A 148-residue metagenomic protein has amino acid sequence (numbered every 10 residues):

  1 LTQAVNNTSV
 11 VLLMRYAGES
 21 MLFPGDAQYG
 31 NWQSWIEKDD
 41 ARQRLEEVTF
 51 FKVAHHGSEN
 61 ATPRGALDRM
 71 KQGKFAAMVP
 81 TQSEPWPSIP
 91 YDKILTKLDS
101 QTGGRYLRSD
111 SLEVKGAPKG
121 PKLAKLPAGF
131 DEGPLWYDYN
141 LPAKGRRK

Functional and structural regions predicted by a protein language model:
L1-F50, G116-K148: Core dinuclear metal-dependent hydrolase active-site scaffold
N6, D26-Y29, G57-A61, S88 (+1 more regions): Conserved structured core elements
L12, W32, F51-V53, G57 (+4 more regions): Generic structural hydrophobic/aromatic packing signal, biased to beta-strands
M21-A27, E47-N60, A77-Q82, R108-D110: Active-site neighborhood of phospho(di)ester-bond hydrolases with catalytic His/Asp-centered motifs
I36-Q43, R64-Q72: Short, basic/hydrophobic alpha-helical segments
A61-K71, M78-K148: C-terminal regions of proteins
